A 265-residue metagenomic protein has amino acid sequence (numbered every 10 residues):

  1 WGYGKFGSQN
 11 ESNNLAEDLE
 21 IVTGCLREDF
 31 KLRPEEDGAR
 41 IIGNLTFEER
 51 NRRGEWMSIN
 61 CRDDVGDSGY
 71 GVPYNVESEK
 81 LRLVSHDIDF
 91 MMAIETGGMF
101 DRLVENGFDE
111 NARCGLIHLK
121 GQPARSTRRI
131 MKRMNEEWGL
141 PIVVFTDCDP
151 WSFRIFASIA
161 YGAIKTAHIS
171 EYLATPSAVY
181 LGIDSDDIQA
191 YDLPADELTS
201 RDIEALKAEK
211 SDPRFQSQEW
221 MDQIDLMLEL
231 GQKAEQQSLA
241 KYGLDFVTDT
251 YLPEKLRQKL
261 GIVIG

Functional and structural regions predicted by a protein language model:
W1-P141, P150-G265: Nucleic-acid enzyme cleavage-core boundary/entry regions
D147: Glycine-rich phosphate-binding loop
